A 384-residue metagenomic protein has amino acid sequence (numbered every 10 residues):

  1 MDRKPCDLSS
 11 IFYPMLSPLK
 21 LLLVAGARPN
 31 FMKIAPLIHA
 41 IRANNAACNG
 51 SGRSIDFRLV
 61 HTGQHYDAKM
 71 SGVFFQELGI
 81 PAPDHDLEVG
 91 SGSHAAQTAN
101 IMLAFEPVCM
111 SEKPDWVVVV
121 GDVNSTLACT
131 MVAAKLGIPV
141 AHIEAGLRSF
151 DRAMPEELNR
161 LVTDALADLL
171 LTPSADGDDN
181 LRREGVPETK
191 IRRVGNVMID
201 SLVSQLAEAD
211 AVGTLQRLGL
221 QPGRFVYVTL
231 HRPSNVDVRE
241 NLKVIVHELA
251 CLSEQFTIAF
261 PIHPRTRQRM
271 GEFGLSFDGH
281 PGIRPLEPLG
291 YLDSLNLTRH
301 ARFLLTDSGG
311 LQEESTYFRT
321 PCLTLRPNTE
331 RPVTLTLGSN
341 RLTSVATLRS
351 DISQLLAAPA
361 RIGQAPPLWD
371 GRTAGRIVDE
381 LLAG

Functional and structural regions predicted by a protein language model:
L19-A25, N30-S51, V73-F74, D86-P187: Active-site and donor-binding regions of nucleotide-sugar-utilizing enzymes
S51, Q64, G72, A209-H300: Donor-nucleotide binding loops and adjacent catalytic segments primarily of GT-B fold Leloir glycosyltransferases
G63-P81: N-terminal beta-loop-helix "entrance" segment that forms/cooperates in small-molecule cofactor or anionic ligand
H65-K69, E88, L166-R239, T343: A nucleotide-sugar donor-handling region in carbohydrate enzymes
F75, D176, R341-G384: Leloir-type glycosyltransferase catalytic cores
V119-V120, M131, L170, L295-T334: A donor-sugar binding/catalytic signature common to diverse glycosyltransferases and related nucleotide-sugar
